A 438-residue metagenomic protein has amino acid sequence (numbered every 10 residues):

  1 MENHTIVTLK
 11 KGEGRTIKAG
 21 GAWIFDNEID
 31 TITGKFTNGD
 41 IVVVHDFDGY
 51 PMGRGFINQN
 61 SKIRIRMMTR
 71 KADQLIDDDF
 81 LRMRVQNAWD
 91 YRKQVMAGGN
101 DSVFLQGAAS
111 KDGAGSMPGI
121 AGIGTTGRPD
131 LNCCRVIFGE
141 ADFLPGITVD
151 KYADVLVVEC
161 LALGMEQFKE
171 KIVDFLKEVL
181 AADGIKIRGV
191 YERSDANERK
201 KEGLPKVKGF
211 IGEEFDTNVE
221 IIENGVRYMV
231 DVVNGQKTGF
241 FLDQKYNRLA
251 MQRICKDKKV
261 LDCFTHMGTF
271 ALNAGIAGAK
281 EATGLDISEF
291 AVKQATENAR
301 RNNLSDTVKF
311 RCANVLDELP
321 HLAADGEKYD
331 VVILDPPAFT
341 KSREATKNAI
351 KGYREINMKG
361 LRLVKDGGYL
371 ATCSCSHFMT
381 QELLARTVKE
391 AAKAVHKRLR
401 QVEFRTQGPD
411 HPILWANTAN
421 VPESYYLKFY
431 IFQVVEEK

Functional and structural regions predicted by a protein language model:
M1-G107, D112-G115, G119-A153: Non-catalytic accessory regions of SAM-dependent methyltransferases
G139-D150, K169-F240: Non-catalytic substrate-recognition/targeting regions of SAM-dependent transferases
D257-F264: Conserved class I S-adenosyl-L-methionine
M267-A279: Conserved SAM-binding loop of SAM-dependent methyltransferases across substrates and taxa, primarily the Class I
E281-D286: Conserved SAM-binding motif I beta-strand of class I
K293-K328: S-adenosyl-L-methionine
V315-A391: S-adenosylmethionine
E355, Y369-K438: C-terminal catalytic and target-recognition region of SAM-dependent MTase-like enzymes, primarily methyltransferases
